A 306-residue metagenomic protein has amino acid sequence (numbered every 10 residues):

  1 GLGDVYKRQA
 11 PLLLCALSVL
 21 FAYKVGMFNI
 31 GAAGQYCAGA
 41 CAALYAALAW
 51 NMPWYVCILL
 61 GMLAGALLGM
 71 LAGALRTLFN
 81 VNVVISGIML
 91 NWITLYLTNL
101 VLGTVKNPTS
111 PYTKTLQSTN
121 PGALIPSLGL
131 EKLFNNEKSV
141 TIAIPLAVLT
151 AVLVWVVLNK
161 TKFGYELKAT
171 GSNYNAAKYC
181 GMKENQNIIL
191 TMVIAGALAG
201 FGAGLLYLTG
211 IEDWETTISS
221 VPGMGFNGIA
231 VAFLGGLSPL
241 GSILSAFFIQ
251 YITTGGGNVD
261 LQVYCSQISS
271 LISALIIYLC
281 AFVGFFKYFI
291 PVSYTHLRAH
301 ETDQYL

Functional and structural regions predicted by a protein language model:
L2-Y6, T295-T302: Conserved small/polar residues in nucleotide/adenosyl-binding loops
D4, G87, N91-K160, I268: Transmembrane helix-bundle core of multi-pass membrane transporters and related energy-transducing complexes
D4-A49, A66-M70, A74-N80, A232-P239 (+1 more regions): Single transmembrane alpha-helix segments in multi-pass membrane proteins
R8, A32-A40, C57, G61-G65 (+5 more regions): Alpha-helical transmembrane segments of multi-pass membrane proteins, especially transporters and channels
L12-V19, N91-N99, I144-W155, A195-G202 (+2 more regions): Hydrophobic core segments of alpha-helical transmembrane domains in multi-pass membrane transport and ion-translocation
F134-W214, P239-L240: Helix-loop-helix "hairpin" substructures at the membrane interface of multi-pass membrane proteins
V152-T161, L244-R298: C-terminal transmembrane helix and the adjacent membrane-cytosol boundary/short C-terminal tail of inner/organellar
A199, Y207-A274: Transmembrane alpha-helical segments in multi-pass inner-membrane proteins
